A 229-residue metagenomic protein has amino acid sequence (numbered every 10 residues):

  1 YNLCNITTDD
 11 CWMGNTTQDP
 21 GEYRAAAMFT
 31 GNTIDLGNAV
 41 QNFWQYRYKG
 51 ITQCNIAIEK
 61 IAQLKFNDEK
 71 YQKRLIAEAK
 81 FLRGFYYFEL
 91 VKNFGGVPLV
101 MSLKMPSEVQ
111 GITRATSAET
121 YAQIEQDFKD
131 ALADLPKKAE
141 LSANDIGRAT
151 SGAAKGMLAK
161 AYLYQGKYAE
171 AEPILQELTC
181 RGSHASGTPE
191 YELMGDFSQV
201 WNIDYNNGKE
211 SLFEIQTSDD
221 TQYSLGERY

Functional and structural regions predicted by a protein language model:
Y1-L3, N67-Y71, K137-N144, E192-D196: Surface-exposed patches in mature extracellular/periplasmic domains of secreted proteins
Y1-P20, Y121, K129-L132, R148-Y229: An aromatic- and glycine-enriched ligand-binding surface/loop that stacks and positions planar moieties
T16, L90-L99, P136, S186 (+1 more regions): Proline-centered turn/helix-capping motifs that create local helix->coil transitions or kinks
Q18-F94, V109-G111, A115-E119, F128-L141: Conserved, well-structured interaction surfaces
V91-L103, Y168-L175: Short, well-structured active-site flanking segments
V100-S107, G152: Short, conserved phosphate-binding/catalytic loop or strand-edge motifs used in phosphoryl-/nucleotidyl-transfer
